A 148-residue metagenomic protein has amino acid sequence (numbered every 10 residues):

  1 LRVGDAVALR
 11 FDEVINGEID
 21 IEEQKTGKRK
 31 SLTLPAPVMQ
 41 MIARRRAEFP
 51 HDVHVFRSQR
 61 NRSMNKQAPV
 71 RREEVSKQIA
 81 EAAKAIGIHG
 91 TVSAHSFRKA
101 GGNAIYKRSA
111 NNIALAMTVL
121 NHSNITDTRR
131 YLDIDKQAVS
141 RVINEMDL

Functional and structural regions predicted by a protein language model:
L1-Q40: Conserved tyrosine-mediated DNA breakage-rejoining catalytic core shared by Y-recombinases
D5-V7, V92, G102, A110-N121: Active-site-proximal segment of tyrosine recombinases
I21, F56, I79, T128-Y131: Mobile genetic element proteins and their domesticated derivatives, centered on retroelements and DNA transposons
E23-G27, L120-E145: Catalytic-site neighborhood detector that most strongly recognizes the C-terminal catalytic loop/helix of tyrosine
Q24-N65: Basic, alpha-helical nucleic-acid-contacting "clamp/cap" segments
S31, N65-E74, T91-S93: N-terminal core-binding DNA-recognition domain of tyrosine site-specific recombinases/integrases
H89-I105: Short basic/aromatic active-site micro-motif
